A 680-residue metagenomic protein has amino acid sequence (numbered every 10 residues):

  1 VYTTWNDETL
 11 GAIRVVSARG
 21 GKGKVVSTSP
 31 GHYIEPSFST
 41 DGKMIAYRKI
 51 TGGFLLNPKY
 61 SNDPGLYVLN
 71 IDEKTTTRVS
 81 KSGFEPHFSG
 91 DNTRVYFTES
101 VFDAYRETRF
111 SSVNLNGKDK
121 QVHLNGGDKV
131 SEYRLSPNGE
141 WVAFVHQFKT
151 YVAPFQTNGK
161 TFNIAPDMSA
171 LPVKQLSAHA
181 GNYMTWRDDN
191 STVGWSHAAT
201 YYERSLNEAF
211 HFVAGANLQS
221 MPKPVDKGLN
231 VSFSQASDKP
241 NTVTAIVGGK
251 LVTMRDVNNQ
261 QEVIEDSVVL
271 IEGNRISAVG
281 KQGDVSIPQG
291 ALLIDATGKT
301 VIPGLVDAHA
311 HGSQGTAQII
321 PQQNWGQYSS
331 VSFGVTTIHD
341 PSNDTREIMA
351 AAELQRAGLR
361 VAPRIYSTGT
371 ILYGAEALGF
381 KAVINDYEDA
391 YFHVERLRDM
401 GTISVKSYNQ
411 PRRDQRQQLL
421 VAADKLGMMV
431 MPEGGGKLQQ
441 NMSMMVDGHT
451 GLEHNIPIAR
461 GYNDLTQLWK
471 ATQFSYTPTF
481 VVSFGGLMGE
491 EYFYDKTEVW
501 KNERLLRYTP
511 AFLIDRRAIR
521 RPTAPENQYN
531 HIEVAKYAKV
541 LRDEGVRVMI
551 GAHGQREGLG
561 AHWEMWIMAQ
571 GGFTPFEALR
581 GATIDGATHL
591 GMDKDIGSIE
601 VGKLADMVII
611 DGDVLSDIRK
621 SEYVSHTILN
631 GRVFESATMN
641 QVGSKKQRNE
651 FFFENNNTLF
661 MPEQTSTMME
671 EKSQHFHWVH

Functional and structural regions predicted by a protein language model:
T3-A18, V25-I34, K43-Y67, I71-E85 (+7 more regions): A flexible loop/linker signature enriched in serine peptidases of the S9 family
N125-V130, M168-T185: Conserved blade-ending motifs and adjacent loop-strand segments that build the rim/top face of beta-propeller domains
V252-V268, K281-G283, L559, T574-L579 (+1 more regions): Acidic, glycine-enriched loop/beta-strand segments at the rims of small-molecule binding/catalytic pockets
V257-I302: Histidine-rich, glycine-flanked metal-binding segment
K299-A357, A375-L378, A382, E388 (+3 more regions): Metal-associated gating/positioning segment near the N- to mid-region
G326-R346, A362-I371, R398-P411, L420 (+4 more regions): Divalent metal-dependent hydrolysis catalytic cores, especially in the metallo-beta-lactamase
H393-P411, N455-G571, F576, A637 (+3 more regions): Active-site neighborhoods of metal-dependent hydrolases
